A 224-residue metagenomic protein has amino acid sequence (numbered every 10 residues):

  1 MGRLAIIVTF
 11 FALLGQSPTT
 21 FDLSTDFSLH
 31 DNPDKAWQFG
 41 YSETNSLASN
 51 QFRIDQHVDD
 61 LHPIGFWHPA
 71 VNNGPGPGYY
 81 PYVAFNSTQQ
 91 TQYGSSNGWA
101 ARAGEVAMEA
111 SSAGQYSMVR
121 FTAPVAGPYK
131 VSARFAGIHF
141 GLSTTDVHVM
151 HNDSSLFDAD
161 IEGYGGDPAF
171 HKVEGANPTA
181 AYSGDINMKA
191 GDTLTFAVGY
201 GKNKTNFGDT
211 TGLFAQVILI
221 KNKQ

Functional and structural regions predicted by a protein language model:
L4-L13: Sec-dependent N-terminal signal peptides
S17-Q224: Gly-Asp-aromatic-enriched flexible segments
